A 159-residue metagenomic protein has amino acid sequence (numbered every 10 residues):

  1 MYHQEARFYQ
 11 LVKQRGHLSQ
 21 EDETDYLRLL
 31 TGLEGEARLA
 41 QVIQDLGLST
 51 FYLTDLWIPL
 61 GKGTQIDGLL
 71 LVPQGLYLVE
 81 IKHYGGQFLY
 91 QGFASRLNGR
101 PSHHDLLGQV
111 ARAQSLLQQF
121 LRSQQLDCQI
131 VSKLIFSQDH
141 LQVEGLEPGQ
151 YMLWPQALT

Functional and structural regions predicted by a protein language model:
M1-T64, P73-G75, L97-T159: Surface-exposed interaction regions that form or flank ligand-binding interfaces
D67: Phosphate-centric recognition/catalysis
L71-F93: Active-site beta-strand-loop-beta-strand hairpin of nuclease catalytic cores that positions key catalytic residues
